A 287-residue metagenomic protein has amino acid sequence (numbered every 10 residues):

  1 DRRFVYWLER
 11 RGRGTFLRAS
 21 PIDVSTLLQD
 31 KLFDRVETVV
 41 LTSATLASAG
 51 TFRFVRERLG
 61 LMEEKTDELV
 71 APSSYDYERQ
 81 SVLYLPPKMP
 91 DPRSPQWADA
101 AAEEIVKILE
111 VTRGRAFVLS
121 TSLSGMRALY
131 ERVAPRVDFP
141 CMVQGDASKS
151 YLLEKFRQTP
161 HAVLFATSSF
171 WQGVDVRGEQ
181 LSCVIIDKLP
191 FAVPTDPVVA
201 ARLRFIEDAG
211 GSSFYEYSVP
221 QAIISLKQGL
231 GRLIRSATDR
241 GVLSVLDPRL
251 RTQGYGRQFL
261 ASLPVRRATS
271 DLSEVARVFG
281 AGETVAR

Functional and structural regions predicted by a protein language model:
D1-R287: ASCE RecA-like P-loop NTPase motor cores that couple ATP hydrolysis to mechanical translocation on nucleic acids
